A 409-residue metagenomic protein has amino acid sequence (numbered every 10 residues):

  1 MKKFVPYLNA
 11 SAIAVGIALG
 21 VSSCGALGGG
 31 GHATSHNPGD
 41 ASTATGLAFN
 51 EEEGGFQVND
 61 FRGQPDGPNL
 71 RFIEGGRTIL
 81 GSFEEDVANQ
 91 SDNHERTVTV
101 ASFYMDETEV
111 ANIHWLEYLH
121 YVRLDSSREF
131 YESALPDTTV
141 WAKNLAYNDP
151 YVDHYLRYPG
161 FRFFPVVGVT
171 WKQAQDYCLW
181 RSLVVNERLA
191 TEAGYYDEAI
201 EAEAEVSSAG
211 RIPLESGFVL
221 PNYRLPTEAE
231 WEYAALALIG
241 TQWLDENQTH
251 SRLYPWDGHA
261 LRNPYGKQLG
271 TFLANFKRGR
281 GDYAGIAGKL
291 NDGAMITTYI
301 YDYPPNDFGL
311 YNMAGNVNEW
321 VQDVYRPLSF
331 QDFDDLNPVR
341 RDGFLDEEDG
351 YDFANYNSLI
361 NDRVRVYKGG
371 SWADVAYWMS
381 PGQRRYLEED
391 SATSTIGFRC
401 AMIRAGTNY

Functional and structural regions predicted by a protein language model:
M1-H36, A234: Bacterial Sec-dependent N-terminal signal peptides
C24-G55, N59-F61, D86, R157-P165 (+4 more regions): Disulfide-stabilized, aromatic/cysteine-rich ligand-recognition loop
Q64-S82: Mature N-terminal segment immediately following signal peptide/propeptide cleavage in secreted/periplasmic
P68, P221-N222, P304-F308: Short loop/turn microsegments at loop-to-beta-strand junctions
S82-V100, G266-N275, M379-Y386: Short, polar loop/linker segments at the starts of domains and inter-domain junctions
F103-A274, V324-R326, M402-T407: Active-site microenvironments of metalloenzymes and redox enzymes
D125, N318-E319: Generic structural signal for well-ordered beta-strand positions
